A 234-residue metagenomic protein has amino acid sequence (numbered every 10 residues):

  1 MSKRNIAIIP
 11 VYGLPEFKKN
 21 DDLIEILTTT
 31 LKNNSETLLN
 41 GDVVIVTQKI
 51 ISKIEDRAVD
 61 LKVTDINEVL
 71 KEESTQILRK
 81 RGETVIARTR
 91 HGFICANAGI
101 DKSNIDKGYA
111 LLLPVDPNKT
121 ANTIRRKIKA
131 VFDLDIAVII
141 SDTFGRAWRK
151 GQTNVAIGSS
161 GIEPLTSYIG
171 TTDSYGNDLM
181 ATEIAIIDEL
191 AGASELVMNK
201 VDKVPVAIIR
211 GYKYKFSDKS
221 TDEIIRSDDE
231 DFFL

Functional and structural regions predicted by a protein language model:
S2-K62: N-terminal, positively charged regions that mediate nucleic acid binding
K3-P15, Q48, A58-D106, L112 (+1 more regions): A structural signal for small-residue-enriched, beta-sheet-centric alpha/beta enzyme cores and oligomeric scaffold folds
D21-S35, V115-L134: Phosphate-interacting basic helix/loop segments used at nucleotide- and nucleic-acid interfaces
N40-G41, D133-D135: A general structural motif
